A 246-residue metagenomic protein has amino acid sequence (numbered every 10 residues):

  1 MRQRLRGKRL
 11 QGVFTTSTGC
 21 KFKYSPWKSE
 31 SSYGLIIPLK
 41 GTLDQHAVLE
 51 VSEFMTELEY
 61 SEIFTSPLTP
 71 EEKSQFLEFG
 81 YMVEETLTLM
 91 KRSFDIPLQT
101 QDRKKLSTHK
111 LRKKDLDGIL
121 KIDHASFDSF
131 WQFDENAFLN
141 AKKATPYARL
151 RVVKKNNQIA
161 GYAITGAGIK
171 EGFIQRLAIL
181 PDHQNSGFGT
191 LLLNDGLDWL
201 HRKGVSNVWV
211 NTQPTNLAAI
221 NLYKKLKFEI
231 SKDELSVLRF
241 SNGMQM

Functional and structural regions predicted by a protein language model:
M1-L58, A163-G172, L180: Conserved donor-binding loop and adjoining core beta-sheet/short helix segment in diverse acyl/aminoacyl transferases
W27-K28, F130-I179: A conserved beta-strand-loop-helix scaffold within acyl/acetyltransferase catalytic domains
L39-K104, E234-L238: Acyl-donor-binding surface of acyltransferase catalytic domains
T42-F54, I179, N185-D198, R202 (+1 more regions): Conserved acetyl-CoA-binding loop-helix of GNAT-fold acetyltransferases
S61, S206, E229: Short acidic/polar active-site loop segments enriched in Thr and Asp
I63-K73, V210-I220, V237-M246: Conserved beta-strand-loop-alpha-helix junction that forms the acyl-donor binding cleft
T69-E85, S186, T190, R202 (+1 more regions): Conserved active-site alpha-helix within GNAT-family acetyltransferase domains
S107-I119: A short beta-loop-alpha structural element at the N-terminal edge of CoA-dependent acyl/N-acetyltransferase catalytic
